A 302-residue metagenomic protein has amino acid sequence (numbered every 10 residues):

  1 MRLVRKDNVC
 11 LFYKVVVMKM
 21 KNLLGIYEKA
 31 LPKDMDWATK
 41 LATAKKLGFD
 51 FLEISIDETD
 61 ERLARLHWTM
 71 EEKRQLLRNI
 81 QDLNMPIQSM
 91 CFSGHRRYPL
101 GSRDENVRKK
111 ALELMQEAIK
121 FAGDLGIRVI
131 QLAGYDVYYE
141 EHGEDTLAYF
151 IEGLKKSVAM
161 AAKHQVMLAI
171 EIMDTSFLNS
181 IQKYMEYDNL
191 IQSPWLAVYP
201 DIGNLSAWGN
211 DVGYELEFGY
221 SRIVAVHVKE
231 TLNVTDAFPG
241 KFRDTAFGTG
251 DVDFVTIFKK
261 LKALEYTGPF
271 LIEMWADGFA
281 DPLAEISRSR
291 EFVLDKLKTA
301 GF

Functional and structural regions predicted by a protein language model:
N8-D124, A162, S193, S287-F302: N-terminal pre-domain/capping segments
C10, K14-G25, D34-D50, Q81 (+2 more regions): Histidine-acidic metal/acid-base catalytic patches
A30-P32, I56-E58, S93-R96, G134-Y138 (+4 more regions): Active-site-proximal loop/turn and secondary-structure-junction residues that shape catalytic pockets, frequently
D34, A38-A42, N79-L83, Y98-A197 (+1 more regions): Active-site acidic/histidine proton-transfer and metal-coordination neighborhood in alpha/beta enzyme cores
D50-F51, P86, R128, M167 (+1 more regions): Residue-level detector of anion-binding/catalytic polar loops
E53, S89, Q131, A169 (+2 more regions): Conserved beta-strand positions in the central sheet of alpha/beta enzyme cores
T59-A64, R96-S102, D136-G143, A207-G209 (+2 more regions): A short acidic, helix-capping loop that chelates divalent metal ions and anchors anionic groups
